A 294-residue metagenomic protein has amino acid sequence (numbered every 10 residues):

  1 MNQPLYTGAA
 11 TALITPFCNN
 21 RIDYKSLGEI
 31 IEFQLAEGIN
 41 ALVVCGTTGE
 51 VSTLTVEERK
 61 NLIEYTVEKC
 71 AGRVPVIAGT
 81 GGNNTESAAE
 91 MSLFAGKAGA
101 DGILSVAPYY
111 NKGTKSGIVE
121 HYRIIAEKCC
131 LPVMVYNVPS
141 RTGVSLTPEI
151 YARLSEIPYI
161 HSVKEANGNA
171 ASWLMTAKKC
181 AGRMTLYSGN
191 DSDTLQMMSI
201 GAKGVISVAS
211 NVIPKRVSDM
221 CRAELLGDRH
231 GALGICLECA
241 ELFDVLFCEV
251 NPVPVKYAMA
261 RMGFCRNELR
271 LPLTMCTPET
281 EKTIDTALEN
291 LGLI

Functional and structural regions predicted by a protein language model:
N2-L5, E37, M175-K178, M184 (+1 more regions): Catalytic cores of TIM-barrel enzymes
N2-T11, T15-G143: Active-site beta->alpha loop and helix N-cap motifs at the rims of alpha/beta catalytic domains
L5-T15, F33, E37-G38, S199-A202 (+1 more regions): C-terminal alpha-helical cap/extension of soluble enzyme domains
Y6, L27, R59, I63 (+8 more regions): A general structural signal for well-ordered alpha-helical segments in protein cores
N61, Y65-C70, F94, A98 (+8 more regions): Alpha-helical structural signal in soluble globular domains
N84, N190-D191, T277: Helix N-cap/beta->alpha junction signal
E127, R141-F247: Catalytic alpha/beta core domains of metabolic enzymes, predominantly
N137, Y159-I160, R270-L271: Glycine-rich phosphate-binding "P-loop"
